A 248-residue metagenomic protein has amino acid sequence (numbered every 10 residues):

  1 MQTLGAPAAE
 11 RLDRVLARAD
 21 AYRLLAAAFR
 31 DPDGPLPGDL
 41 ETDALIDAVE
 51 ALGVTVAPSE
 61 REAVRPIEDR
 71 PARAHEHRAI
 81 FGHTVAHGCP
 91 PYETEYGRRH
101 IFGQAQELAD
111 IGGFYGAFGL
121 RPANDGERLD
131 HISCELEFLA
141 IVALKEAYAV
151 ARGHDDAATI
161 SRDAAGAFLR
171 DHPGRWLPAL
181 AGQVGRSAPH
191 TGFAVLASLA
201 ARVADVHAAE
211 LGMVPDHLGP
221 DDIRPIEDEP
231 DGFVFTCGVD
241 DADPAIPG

Functional and structural regions predicted by a protein language model:
M1-G248: Surface/interface-facing alpha-helical segments and adjacent flexible terminal/loop regions used for partner/assembly
